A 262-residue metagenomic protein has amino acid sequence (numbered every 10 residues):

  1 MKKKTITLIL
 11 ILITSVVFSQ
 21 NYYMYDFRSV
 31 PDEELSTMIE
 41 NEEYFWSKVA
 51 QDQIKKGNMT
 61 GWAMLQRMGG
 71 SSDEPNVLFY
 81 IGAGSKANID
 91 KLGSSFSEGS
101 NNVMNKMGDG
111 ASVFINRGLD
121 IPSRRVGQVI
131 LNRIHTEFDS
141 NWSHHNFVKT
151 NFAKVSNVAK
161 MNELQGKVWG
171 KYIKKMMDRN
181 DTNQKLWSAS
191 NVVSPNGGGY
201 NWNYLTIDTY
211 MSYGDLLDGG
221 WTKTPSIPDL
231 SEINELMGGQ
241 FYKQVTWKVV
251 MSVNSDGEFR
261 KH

Functional and structural regions predicted by a protein language model:
M1-Y22: Bacterial Sec-dependent N-terminal signal peptides
S19-N101, A111-H262: Short S/T/G/P-rich N-terminal loop/turn motif that feeds into the first structured element of a domain
N105-D109: Glycine-centered helix-coil hinge/cap
